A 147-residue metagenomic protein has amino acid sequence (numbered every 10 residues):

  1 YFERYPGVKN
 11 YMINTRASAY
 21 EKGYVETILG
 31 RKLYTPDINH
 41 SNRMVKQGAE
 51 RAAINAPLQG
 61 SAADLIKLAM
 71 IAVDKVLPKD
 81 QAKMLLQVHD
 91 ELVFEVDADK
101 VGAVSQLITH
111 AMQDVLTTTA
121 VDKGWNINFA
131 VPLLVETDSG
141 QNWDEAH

Functional and structural regions predicted by a protein language model:
Y1-H147: Conserved catalytic core of nucleotide polymerization and phosphodiester-bond processing enzymes
